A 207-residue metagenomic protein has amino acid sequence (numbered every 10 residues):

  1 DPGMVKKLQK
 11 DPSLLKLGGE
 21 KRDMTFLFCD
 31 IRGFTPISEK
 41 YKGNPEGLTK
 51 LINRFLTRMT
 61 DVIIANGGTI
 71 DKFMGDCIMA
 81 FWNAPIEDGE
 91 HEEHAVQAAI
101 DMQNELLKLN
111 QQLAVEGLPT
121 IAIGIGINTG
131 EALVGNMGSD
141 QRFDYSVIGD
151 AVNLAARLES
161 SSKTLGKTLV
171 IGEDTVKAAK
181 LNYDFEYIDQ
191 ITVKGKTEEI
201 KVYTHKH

Functional and structural regions predicted by a protein language model:
D1-R22, E39: Regulatory cytosolic signal-relay segments
G19-D30, I121: Active-site-proximal structural segments of metal-dependent nucleotidyl cyclase/transferase enzymes
F26, I78, I123-T129, V202: A structural signal for short, well-ordered beta-strand segments
C29-P45, I63, W82-I86, E131-S139: Active-site loop/short helix in cyclic nucleotide turnover domains
L51-G68, A84-I125, T129, D150-S161: Alpha-helical scaffold within the catalytic cores of cyclic-nucleotide enzymes
I70-K72: A short pre-motif secondary-structure segment
M74-D88: Short beta-strand->loop micro-motif that forms the acidic, two-metal-ion catalytic signature in nucleotide-processing
A132-V134, A155, S161-H207: Cytosolic regulatory/linker segments at or just downstream of nucleotide-handling modules in signal-transduction
